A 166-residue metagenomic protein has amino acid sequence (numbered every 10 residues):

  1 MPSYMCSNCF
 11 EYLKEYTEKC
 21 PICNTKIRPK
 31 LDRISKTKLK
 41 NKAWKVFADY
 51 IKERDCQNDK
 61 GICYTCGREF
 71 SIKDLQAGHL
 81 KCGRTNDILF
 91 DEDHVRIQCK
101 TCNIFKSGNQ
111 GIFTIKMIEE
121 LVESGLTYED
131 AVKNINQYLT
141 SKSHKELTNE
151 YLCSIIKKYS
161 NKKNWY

Functional and structural regions predicted by a protein language model:
M1-Y50, E69, I135-Y166: A boundary/linker detector
Y12, K26, C66-I72, G83 (+1 more regions): Cys/His-rich metal-chelating microdomains
Y12-K19, K81-H94: Short linker/helix segments within small regulatory modules
K14-K19, K30-L31, K73-L80, N109-I112: Short Cys/His-rich "knuckle" micro-motifs
A43-Q76, C99: Short cysteine-rich loop/turn motifs with clustered Cys
G61, T85-K106: Short beta-strand-alpha-helix junction that forms the catalytic/metal-binding core of metal-dependent nuclease domains
N103-E120: Inner-leaflet juxtamembrane helices
L121-L139: Short, surface-exposed acidic
